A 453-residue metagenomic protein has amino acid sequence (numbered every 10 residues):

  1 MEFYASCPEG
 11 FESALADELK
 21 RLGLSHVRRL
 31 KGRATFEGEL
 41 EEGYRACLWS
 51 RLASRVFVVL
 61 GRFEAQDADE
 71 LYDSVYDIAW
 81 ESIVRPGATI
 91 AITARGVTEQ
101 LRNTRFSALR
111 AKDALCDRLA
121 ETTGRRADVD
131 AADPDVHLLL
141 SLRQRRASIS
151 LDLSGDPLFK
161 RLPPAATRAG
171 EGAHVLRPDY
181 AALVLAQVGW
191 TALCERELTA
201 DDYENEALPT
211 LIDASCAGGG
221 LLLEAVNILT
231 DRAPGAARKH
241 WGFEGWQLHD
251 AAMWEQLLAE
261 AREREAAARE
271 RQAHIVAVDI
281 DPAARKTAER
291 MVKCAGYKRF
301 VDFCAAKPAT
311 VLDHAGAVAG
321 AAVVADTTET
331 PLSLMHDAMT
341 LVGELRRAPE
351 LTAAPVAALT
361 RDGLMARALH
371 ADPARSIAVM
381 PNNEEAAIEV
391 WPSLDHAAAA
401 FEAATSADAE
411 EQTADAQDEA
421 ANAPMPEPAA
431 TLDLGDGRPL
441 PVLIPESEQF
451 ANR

Functional and structural regions predicted by a protein language model:
M1-V136, T199: Non-catalytic nucleic-acid substrate-recognition regions in nucleic-acid-modifying enzymes
Y4-F11, L15-R21, R28, A34-R51 (+3 more regions): S-adenosyl-L-methionine
C7, D279, T360: Short beta-strand/turn micro-motifs composed of small residues that flank or help shape donor/cofactor-binding pockets
G87-I90, P209, A321: Nucleotide donor/acceptor-binding cores
I90, G96, L138-A147, L153-S154 (+10 more regions): S-adenosylmethionine
V97-Q100, D156-P157, E329-P331: A short, flexible beta-alpha/helix-coil linker loop
L176-T310: Conserved S-adenosyl-L-methionine
K307-E411, D415-R453: C-terminal catalytic and target-recognition region of SAM-dependent MTase-like enzymes, primarily methyltransferases
